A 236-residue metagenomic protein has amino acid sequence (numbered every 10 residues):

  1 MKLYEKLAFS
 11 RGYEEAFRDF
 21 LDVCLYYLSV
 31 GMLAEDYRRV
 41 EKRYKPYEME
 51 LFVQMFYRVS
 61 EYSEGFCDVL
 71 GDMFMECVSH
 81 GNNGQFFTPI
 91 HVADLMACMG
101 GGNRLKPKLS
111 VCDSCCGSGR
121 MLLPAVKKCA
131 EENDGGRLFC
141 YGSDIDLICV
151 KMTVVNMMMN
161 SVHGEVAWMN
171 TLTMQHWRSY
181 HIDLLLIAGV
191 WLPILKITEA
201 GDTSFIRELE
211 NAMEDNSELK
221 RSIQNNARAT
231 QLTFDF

Functional and structural regions predicted by a protein language model:
M1-E132, F236: Class I S-adenosyl-L-methionine
C67-F74, Q85, G101, L105 (+4 more regions): Aromatic-enriched hydrophobic runs in primary sequence
H91-L185: Conserved S-adenosyl-L-methionine
N156, N160-H163, A167-F236: S-adenosylmethionine
